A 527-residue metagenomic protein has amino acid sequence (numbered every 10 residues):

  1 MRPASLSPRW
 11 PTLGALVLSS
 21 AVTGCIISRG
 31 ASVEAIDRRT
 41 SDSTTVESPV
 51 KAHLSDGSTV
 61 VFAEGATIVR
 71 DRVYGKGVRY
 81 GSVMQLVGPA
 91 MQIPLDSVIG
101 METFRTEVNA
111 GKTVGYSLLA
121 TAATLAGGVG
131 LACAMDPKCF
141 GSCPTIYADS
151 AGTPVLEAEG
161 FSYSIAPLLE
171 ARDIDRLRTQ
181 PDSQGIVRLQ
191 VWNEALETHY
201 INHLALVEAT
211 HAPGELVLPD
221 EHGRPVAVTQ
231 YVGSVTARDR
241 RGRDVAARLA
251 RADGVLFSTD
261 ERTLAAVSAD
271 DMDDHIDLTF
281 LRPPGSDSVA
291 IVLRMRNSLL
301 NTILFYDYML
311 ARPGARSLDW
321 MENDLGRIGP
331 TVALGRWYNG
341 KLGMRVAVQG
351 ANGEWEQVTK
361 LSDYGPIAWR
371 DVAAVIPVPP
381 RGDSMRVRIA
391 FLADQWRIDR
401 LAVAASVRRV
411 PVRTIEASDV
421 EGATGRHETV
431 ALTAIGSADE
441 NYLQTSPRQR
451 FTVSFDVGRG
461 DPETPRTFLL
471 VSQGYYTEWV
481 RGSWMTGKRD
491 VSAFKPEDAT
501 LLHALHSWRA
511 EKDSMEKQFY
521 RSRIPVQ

Functional and structural regions predicted by a protein language model:
R2-L13: Bacterial N-terminal signal peptides that target proteins for export
A21-G24: C-terminal motif of bacterial Sec signal peptides marking the signal peptidase cleavage site
I26-S28: Bacterial signal peptide processing site
V33-D56: Post-signal peptide N-terminal segment of mature Sec-exported envelope proteins
R72-F104: Extended, hydrophilic extramembrane loops/domains of integral membrane proteins
V98, A110-M135: Hydrophobic alpha-helical membrane-anchor/signal-helix detector
E102-L119, R409-E416: Short acidic, Gly/Pro-enriched loop/turn segments at secondary-structure junctions
G128-G382, D394-Q527: Activation corresponds to long, low-complexity, non-globular regions
